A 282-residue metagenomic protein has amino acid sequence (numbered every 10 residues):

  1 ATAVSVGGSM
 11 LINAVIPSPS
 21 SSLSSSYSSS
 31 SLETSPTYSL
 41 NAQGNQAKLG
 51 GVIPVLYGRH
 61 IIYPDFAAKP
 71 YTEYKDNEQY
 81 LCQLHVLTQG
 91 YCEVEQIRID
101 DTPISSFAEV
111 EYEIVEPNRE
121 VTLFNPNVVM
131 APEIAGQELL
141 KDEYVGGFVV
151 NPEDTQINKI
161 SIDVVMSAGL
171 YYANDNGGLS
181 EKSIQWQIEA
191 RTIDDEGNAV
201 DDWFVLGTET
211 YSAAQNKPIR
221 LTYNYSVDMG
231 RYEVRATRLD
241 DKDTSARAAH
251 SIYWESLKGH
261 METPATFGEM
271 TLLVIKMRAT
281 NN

Functional and structural regions predicted by a protein language model:
T2-N282: Polar, S/T/G-rich
